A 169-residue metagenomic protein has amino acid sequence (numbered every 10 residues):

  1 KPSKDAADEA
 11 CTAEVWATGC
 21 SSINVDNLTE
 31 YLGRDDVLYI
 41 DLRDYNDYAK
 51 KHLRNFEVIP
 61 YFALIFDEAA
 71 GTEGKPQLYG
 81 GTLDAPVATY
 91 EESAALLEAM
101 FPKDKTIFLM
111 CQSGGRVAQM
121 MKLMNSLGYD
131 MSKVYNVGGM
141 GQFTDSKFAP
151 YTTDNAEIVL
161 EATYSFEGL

Functional and structural regions predicted by a protein language model:
K1-V25, N46-F108, S113-L169: Rhodanese-like catalytic fold shared by cysteine-dependent sulfurtransferases and DSP/PTP-type phosphatases
V25-D35: A short acidic-Thr-Gly-centered motif at the start of a beta-strand
L28, L42-Y45: Residue-level detector of functional hotspots within protein domains
D36-L38, T106: Structural motif
L38-R43, I59: Short hydrophobic beta-strand that contains or immediately precedes a catalytic carboxylate
